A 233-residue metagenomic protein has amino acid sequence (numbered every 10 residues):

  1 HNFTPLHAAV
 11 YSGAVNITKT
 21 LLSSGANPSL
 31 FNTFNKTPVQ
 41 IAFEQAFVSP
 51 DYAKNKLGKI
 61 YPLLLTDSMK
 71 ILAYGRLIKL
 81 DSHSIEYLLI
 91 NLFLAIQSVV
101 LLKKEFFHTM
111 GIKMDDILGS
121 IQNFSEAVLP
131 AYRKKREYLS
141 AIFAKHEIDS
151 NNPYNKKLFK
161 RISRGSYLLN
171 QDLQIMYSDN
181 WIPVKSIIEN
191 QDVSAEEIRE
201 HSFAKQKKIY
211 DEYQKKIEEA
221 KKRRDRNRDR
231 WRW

Functional and structural regions predicted by a protein language model:
H1-P5, F31-E44: Ankyrin-repeat boundary/"N-cap" motif
A8-A14, I41-S49: Ankyrin repeat A-helix N-terminal signature
K19-N27, K56-S68: Ankyrin repeat domain, specifically the short helix-to-loop turn at the C-terminus of the second helix of each repeat
I78-V128: Positively charged, polyanion-binding regions of nucleic-acid-associated proteins
K104-E105, E196-W233: Exposed, interaction-prone assembly regions rather than primary DNA-binding/catalytic cores
Q122-I142, Y154-L158: Short, positively charged loop/turn segments that connect secondary-structure elements
A141-I182: Charged low-complexity interaction tracts in eukaryotic proteins
D172-E200: Short, amphipathic alpha-helical interaction segments positioned at domain boundaries
